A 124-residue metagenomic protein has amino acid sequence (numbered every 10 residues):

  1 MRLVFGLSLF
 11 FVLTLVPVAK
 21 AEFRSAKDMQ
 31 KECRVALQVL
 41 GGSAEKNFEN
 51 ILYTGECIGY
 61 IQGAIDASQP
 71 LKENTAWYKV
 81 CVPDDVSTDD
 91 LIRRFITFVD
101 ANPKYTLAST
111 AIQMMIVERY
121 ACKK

Functional and structural regions predicted by a protein language model:
G6-T14: Bacterial N-terminal signal peptides
S8, K20, A44-N47, P103: A general structural-boundary detector
V16-E22: Sec/Tat signal peptide C-region and signal peptidase I cleavage site
R24-D90: Short N-proximal segments of mature Sec-exported proteins
D66-K124: Compact alpha-helical subdomains of small soluble proteins
